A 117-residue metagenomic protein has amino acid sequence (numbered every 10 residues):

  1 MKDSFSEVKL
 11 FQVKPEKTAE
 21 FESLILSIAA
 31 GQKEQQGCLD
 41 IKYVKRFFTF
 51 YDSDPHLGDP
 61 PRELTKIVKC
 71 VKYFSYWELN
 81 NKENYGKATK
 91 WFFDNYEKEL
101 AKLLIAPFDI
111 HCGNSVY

Functional and structural regions predicted by a protein language model:
M1-D3, L39-V68, D94-Y117: Glycine-rich beta-strand-turn "strand-cap" elements at beta-sheet edges
S4-F11, F74-Y76: Active-site-flanking beta-strand signature of metal-NTP-handling nucleotidyl enzymes and homologous cyclase-like
A19-S23, Y73, L79-W91: Short amphipathic alpha-helices within nucleic acid-binding modules
L24-S27, E99: Alpha-helical elements of Rossmann-like donor-binding domains used by nucleotide-donor carbohydrate transfer enzymes
S27, W91-N95: A short linear boundary/processing microfeature
A29-Q32: Hydrophobic C-terminal alpha-helix "anchor/cap" residues
E34-G37: Glycine-centered tight turns that cap/initiate beta-strands
